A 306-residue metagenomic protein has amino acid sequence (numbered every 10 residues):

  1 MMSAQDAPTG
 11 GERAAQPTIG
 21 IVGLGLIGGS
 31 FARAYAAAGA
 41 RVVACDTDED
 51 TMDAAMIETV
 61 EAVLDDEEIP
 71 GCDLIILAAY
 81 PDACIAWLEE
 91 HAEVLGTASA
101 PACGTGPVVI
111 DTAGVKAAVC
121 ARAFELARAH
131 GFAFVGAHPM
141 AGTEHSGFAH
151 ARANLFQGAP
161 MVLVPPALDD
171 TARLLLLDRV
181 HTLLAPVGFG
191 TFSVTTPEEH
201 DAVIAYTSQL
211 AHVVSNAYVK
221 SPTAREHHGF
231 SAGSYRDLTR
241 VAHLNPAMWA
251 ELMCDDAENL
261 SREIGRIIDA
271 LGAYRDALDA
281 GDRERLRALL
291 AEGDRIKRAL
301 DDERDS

Functional and structural regions predicted by a protein language model:
M2-P70, L74: NAD(P)+-binding Rossmann beta1-loop-alpha1 motif at the extreme N-terminus of oxidoreductases
A15-T18, G106, G158: Phosphate-coordination loops involved in phosphoryl transfer and adenosine-cofactor binding
D66-G104, V108: Rossmann-like NAD(P)-binding element
A78-Y80, A113, P165: Glycine-rich, N-terminal phosphate-binding loop of Rossmann-like dinucleotide-binding domains
E90-H150: Rossmann-like NAD(P)(H) cofactor-binding subdomain of soluble oxidoreductases
A153-R240: Internal alpha-helical scaffold of NAD(P)-dependent oxidoreductase catalytic cores
E226-K297: Interdomain hinge/lid region at the active-site interface of Rossmann-like NAD(P)-dependent oxidoreductases
